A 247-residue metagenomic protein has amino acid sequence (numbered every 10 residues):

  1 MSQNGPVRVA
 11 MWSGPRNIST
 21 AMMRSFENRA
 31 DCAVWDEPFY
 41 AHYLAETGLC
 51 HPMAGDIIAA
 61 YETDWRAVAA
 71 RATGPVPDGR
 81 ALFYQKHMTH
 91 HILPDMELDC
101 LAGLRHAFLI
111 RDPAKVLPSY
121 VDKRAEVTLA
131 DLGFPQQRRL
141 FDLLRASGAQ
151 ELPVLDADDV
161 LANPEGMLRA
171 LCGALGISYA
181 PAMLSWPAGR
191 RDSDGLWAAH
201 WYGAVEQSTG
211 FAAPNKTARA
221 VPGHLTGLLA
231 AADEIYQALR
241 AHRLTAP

Functional and structural regions predicted by a protein language model:
M1-D78: PAPS-dependent sulfotransferase catalytic core
M1-V9, S178-P247: PAPS-dependent sulfotransferases, especially Golgi type II membrane carbohydrate sulfotransferases
R8-A10, A81-Y84, E151: Residue-level preference for the first positions of well-ordered beta-strands
G55-T63, T128-L132, H200-G210: A polyampholytic, Gly/Pro-enriched intrinsically disordered region
A60-A67, M88-T89, L129-Q136, N163 (+2 more regions): Soluble or luminal CAZymes and related metallo-dependent hydrolases
R71-M96: Glycine-rich phosphate-binding loop used to anchor ATP phosphates in small-molecule kinases, encompassing both
D78, L140-E151, A231-A238: A structural motif corresponding to the C-terminal end of an alpha-helix and its immediate exit/capping segment
M88-A182, Y202-G203: PAPS-dependent sulfotransferase catalytic domain
